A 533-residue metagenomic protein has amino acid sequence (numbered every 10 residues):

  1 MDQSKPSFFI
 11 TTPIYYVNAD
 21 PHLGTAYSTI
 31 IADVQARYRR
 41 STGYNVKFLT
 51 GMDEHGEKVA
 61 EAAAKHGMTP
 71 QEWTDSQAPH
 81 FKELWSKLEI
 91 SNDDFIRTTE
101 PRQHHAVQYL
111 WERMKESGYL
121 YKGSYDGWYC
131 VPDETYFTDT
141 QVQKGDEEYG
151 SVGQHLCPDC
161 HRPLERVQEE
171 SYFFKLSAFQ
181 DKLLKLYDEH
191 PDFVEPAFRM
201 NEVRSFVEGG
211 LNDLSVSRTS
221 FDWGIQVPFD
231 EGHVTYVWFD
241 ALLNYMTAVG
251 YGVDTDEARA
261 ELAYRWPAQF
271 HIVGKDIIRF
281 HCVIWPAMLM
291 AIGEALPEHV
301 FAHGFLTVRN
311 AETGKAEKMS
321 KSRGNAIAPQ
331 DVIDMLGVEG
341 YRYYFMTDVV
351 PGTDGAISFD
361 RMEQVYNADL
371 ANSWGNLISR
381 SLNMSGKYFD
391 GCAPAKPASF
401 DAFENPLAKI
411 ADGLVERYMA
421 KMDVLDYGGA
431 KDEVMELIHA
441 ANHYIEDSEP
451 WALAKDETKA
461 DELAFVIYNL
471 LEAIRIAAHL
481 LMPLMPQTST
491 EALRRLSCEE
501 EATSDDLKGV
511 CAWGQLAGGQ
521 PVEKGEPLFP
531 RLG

Functional and structural regions predicted by a protein language model:
M1-S7, G51, G123-W128, P132 (+4 more regions): Basic, alpha-helical terminal appendages of large translation-related enzymes
D2-T50, R97, R102-A106, L156-K387 (+1 more regions): Structured secondary-structure scaffolds
A62-D75, E147: A charged helix-plus-loop insertion that forms the helical arch/lid used to bind and gate nucleic-acid substrates
W73-D93: A glycine-rich helix N-cap at a beta->alpha junction
T99-L120, Y129: Feature captures the FAD/FMN-dependent oxidoreductase FAD-binding
S117-Q180, L184: Cys/His-rich short segments
V350-T353, I357-R361, Y366, S381-A430: Long, amphipathic alpha-helical stalk/connector segments used for oligomerization, subunit docking, or mechanical
A371, G375, A408, D412 (+4 more regions): Generic structural concept
